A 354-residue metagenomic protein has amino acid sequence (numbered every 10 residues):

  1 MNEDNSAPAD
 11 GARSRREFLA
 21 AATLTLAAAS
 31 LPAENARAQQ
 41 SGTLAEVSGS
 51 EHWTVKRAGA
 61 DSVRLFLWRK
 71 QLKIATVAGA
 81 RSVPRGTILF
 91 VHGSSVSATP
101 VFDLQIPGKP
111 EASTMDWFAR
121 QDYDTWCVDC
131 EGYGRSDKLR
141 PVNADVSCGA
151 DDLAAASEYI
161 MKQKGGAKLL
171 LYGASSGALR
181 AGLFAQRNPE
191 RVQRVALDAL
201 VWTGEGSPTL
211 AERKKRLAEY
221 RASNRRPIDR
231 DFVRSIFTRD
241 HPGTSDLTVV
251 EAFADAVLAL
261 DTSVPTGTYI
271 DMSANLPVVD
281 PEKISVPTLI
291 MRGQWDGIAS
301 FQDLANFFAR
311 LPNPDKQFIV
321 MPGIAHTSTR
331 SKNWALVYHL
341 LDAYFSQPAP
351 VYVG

Functional and structural regions predicted by a protein language model:
M1-R13: N-terminal secretory signal peptides
D10-G11, E17-R37: N-terminal export signals
S41-A80: N-terminal cap/lid segment of alpha/beta-hydrolase-fold proteins
T76, A80-R120: Short, surface-exposed "cap/lid" segments of acyl-processing enzymes
A150-K168: Conserved acidic catalytic loop of the alpha/beta-hydrolase fold
L210-M291: Alpha/beta-hydrolase
G297-D303: Conserved alpha/beta-hydrolase "acid-adjacent" motif
I324-W334: Catalytic histidine-centered segment of alpha/beta-hydrolase-like enzymes
